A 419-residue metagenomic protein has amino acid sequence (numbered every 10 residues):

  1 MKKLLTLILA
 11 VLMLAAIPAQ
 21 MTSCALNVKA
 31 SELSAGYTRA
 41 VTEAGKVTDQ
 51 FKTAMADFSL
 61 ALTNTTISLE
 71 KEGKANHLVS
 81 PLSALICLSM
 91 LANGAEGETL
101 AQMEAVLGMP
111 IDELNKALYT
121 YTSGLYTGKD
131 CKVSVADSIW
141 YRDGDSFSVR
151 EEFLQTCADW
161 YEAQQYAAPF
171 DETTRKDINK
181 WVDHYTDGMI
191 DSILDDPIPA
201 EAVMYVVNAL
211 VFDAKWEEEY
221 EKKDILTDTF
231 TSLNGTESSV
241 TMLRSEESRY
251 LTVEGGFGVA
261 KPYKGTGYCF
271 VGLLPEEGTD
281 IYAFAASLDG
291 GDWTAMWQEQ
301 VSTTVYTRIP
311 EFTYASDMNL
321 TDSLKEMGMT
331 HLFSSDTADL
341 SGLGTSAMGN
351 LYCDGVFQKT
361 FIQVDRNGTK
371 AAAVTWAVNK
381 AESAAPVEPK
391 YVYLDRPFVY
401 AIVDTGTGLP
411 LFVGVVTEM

Functional and structural regions predicted by a protein language model:
L4-F170: Detector for small/aliphatic-rich hydrophobic stretches
C24, V28-G36, A347-N350, D354-Q358 (+3 more regions): Non-catalytic interaction/Regulatory regions outside core domains
N27-A30, K74-A75, L114-E276, Q298-A385: Non-catalytic, conformational "gating/processing" segments within enzyme and secreted inhibitor domains
T53-S59, T63, T375-V387: Charged, flexible boundary elements
A101-L107, Y220-T227, A283-G290: Short Gly/aromatic-enriched secondary-structure transition segments
V206, F257-L273, A385-M419: Extended hydrophobic
P275-V301: Internal alpha/beta scaffold segment
